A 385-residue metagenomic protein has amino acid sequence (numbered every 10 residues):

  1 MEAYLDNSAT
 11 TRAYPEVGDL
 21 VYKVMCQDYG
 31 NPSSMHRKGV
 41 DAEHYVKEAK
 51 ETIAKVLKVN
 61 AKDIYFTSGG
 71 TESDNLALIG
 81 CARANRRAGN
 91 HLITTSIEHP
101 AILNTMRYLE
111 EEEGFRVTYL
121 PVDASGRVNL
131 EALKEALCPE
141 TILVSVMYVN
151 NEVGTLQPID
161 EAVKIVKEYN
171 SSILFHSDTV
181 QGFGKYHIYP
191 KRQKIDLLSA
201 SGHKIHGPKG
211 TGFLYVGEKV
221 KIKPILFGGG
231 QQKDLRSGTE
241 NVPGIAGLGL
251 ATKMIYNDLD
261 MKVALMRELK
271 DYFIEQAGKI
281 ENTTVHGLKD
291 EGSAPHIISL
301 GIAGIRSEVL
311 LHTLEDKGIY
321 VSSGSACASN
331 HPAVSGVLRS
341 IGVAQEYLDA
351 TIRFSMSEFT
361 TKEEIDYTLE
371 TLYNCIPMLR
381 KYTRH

Functional and structural regions predicted by a protein language model:
M1-H385: Pyridoxal 5′-phosphate
